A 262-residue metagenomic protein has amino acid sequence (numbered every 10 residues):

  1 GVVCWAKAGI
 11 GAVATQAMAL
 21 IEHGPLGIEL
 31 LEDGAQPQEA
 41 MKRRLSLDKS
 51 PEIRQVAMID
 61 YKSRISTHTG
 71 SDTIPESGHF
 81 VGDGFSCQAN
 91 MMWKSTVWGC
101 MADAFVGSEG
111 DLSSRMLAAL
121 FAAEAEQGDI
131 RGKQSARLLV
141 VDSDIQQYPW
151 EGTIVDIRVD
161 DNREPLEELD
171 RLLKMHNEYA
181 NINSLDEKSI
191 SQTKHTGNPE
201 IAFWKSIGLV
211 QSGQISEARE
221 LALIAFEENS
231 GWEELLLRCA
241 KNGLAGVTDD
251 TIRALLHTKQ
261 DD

Functional and structural regions predicted by a protein language model:
G1-E200: N-terminal nucleophile
W232-K259: TPR/TPR-like alpha-solenoid helical repeat scaffolds
